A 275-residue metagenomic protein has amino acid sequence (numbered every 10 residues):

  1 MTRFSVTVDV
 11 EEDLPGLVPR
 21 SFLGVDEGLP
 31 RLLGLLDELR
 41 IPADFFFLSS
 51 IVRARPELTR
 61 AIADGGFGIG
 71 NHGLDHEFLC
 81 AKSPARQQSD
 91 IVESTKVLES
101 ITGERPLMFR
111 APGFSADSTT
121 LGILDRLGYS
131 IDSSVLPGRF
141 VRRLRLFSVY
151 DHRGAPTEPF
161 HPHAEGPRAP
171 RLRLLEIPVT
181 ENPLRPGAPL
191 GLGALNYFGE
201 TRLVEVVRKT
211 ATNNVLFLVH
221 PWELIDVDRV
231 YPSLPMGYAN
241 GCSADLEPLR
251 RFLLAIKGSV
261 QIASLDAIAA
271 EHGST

Functional and structural regions predicted by a protein language model:
M1-G65, S100: Active-site beta->alpha N-cap acidic-glycine motif
S5, G68, L216: Hydrophobic "anchor" residues on beta-strands that sit immediately upstream of conserved functional sites
D9, L36, I69-H72, S94 (+5 more regions): Conserved, mostly hydrophobic/aromatic
L14-L23, F46-L48, D75-Q87, L107 (+3 more regions): The substrate-binding groove and active-site-proximal loops of carbohydrate-active enzymes, especially glycoside
G28-L32, L58, I62, D90 (+4 more regions): A general structural detector for well-ordered alpha-helical segments in enzyme core domains, enriched
L35-D44, N196-T275: C-terminal domain-boundary segment and adjacent tail
L39-T120, Y129-S130, S134-V135, R139-V141 (+3 more regions): Metal-dependent polysaccharide deacetylase catalytic core of the NodB/CE4 family, i.e., the active-site-bearing domain
S100, E104-N213: Active-site-adjacent pocket scaffolds in enzyme catalytic domains
